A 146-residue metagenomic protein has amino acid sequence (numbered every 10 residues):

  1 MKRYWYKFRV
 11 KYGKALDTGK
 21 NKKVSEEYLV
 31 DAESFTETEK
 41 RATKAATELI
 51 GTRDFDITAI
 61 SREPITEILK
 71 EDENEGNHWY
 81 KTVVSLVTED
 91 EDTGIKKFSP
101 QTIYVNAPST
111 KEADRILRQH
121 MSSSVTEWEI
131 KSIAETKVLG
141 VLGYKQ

Functional and structural regions predicted by a protein language model:
M1-K23, N74-F98: Short aromatic-glycine-(Arg/Gly/Cys) micro-motifs in beta-strand/loop hairpins
R3, N21-K22, V30, K70-D72 (+2 more regions): Generic ordered-secondary-structure signal
R3-V10, E26-L29, T38, A42 (+4 more regions): Short, structured motif recognition centered on aromatic/hydrophobic residues
Y4-Y6, V24, I57, S99 (+1 more regions): Generic preference for hydrophobic/aromatic residues in regular secondary structure cores
Y12-E73: Acidic (E/D-rich), amphipathic helical modules within compact regulatory domains
F35, T88-D92, T110: Long, charge-dense low-complexity segments
T47-E91, S123-Q146: Short, mixed-charge low-complexity intrinsically disordered segments
G94-F98, T102-L139: Mixed-charge, glycine-accented linear interaction segment located at domain edges/termini
